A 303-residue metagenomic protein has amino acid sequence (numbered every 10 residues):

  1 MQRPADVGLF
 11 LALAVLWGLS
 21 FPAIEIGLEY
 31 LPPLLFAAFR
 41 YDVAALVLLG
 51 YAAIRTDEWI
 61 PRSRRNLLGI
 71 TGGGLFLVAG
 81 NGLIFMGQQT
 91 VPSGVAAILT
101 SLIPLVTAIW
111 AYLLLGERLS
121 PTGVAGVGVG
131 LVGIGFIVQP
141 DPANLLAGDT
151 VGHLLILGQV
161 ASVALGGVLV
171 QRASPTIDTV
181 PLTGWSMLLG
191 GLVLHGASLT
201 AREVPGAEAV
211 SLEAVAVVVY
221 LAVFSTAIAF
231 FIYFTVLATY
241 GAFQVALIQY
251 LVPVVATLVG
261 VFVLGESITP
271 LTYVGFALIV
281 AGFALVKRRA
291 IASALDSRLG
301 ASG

Functional and structural regions predicted by a protein language model:
M1-A12, L46-G72, Q89-T90, L113-V124 (+6 more regions): Membrane-interface interhelical linkers
L11, V15-A23, Y51, L68-T90 (+7 more regions): Hydrophobic alpha-helical transmembrane segments of multi-pass membrane transport proteins, especially secondary
A12, F39-R40, G72, L99-L102 (+6 more regions): Hydrophobic core positions of alpha-helical segments in small-molecule transporters and transporter systems
V15-L46, L165-G190, V204-A207: Juxtamembrane helix-loop-helix junctions in multi-pass membrane proteins
G27, F36, R40, G87 (+7 more regions): Hydrophobic/aromatic residues within transmembrane alpha-helices of multi-pass small-molecule transporters
P32-L46, M86-L105, G148-S162, L212-T226 (+3 more regions): Structural signature of hydrophobic alpha-helical transmembrane segments
Y41, T122, Q139-P140, L251-G303: C-terminal-most transmembrane helix of multi-pass membrane proteins
V43-V47, L99-L113, L189-V193, I248-V263 (+1 more regions): Alpha-helical transmembrane segments of compact multi-pass small-molecule transporters, enriched in specific families
